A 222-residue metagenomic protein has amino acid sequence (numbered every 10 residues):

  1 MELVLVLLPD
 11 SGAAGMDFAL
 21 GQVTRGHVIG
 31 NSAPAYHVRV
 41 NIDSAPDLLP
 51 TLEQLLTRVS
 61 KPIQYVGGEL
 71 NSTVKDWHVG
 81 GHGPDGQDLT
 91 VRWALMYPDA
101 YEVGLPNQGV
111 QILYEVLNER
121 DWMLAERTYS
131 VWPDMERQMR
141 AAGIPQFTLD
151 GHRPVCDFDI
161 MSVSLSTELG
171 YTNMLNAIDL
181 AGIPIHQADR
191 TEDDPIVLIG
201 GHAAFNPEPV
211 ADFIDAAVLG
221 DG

Functional and structural regions predicted by a protein language model:
L5, S11-A14, A19, T24 (+1 more regions): Short linear motifs in low-complexity or flexible loops
H37-Q64, R120: Helix-enriched interaction subdomains in cytosolic or periplasmic regions, typified by TIR/SEFIR signaling/NADase cores
S72-D88, G151-R153: Short boundary motifs at domain starts and secondary-structure transition points
W93-P98, E102-E115, M123-V131, R137-M139 (+2 more regions): Low-complexity, highly charged intrinsically disordered N-terminal segments that act as targeting/localization
S130-G222: Glycine-rich beta-alpha loop elements in corrinoid/cobalamin-binding modules across cobalamin-dependent enzymes
